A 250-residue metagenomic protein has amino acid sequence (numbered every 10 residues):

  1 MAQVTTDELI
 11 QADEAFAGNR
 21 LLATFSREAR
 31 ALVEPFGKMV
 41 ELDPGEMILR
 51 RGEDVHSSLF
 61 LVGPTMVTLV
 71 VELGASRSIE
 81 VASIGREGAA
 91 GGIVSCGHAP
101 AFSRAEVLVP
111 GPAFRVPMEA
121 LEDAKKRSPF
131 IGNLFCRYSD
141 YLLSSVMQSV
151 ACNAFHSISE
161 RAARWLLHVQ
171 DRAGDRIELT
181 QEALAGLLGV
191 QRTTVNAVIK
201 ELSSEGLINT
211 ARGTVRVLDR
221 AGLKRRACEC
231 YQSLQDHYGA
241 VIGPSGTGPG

Functional and structural regions predicted by a protein language model:
M1-D43, A89, S95: Cyclic nucleotide-binding regulatory module and flanking cytosolic helices
F25, L61-V62, I84-G85, L108 (+3 more regions): A conserved hydrophobic position in a structured secondary element of the catalytic/binding core that shapes
M39-L42, I48-R51, V169: Small beta-barrel nucleic-acid-binding modules, principally OB-folds
E46-V109: Cyclic nucleotide-binding regulatory domains
V81-D140, S144, Q148: Cyclic-nucleotide recognition modules
L108-P110, K125-R192: Polybasic "coupling" helices that flank or enter modular domains
L167-G250: Phosphate-/nucleic-acid-contacting segments
